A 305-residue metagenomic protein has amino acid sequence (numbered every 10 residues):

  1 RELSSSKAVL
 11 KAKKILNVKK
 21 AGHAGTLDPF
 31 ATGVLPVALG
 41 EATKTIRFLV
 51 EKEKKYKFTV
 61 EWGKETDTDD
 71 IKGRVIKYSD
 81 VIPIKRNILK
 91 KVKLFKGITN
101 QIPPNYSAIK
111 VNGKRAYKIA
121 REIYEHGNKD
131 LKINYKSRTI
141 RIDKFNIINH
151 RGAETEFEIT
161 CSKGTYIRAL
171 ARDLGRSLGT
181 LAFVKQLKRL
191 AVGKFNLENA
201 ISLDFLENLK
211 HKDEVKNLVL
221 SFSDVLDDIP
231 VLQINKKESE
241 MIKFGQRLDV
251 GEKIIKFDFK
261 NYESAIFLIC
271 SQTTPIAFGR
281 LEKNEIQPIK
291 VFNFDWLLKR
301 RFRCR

Functional and structural regions predicted by a protein language model:
R1-N199, A277-G279, Q287: RNA pseudouridine synthases
E2, S6-A24, K52, R86 (+2 more regions): Accessory RNA 3′-end/elbow-binding domains used by RNA modification enzymes
